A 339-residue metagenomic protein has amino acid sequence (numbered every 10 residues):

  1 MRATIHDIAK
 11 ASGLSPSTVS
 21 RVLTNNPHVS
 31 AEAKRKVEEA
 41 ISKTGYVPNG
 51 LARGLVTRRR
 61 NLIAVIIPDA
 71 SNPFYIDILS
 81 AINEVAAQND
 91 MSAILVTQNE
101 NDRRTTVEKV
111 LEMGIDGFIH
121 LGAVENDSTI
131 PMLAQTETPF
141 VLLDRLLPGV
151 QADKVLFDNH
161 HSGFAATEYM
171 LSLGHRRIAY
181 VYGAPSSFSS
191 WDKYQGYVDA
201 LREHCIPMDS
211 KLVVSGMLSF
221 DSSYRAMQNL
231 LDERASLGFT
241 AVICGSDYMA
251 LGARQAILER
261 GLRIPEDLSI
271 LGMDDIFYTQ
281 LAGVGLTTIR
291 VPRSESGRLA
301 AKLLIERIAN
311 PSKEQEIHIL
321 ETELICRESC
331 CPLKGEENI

Functional and structural regions predicted by a protein language model:
M1-R60, F74, I339: N-terminal helix-turn-helix DNA-binding module of bacterial transcription factors
P16-R21, L55-S71, D153, Y169 (+1 more regions): Short beta-strand segments enriched in small/hydrophobic residues
N61-E168, S172, D232, S236: Alpha-helical recognition/docking segments in bacterial nutrient-uptake and carbohydrate-utilization systems
I67-D77, L95-R103, R145, V155-A165 (+5 more regions): Hinge/beta->alpha junction and helix N-cap segments in small-molecule ligand-binding domains
I115-G122, A179-V181, V213, A235-S246 (+1 more regions): Periplasmic-binding protein-like
D232-I339: Flexible loop/turn connectors
